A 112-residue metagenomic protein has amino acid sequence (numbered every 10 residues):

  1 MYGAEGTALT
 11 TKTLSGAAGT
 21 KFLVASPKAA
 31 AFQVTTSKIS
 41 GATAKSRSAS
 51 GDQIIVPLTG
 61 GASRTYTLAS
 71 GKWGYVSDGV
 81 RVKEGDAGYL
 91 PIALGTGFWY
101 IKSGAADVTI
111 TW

Functional and structural regions predicted by a protein language model:
M1-W112: N-terminal exported-region signature
